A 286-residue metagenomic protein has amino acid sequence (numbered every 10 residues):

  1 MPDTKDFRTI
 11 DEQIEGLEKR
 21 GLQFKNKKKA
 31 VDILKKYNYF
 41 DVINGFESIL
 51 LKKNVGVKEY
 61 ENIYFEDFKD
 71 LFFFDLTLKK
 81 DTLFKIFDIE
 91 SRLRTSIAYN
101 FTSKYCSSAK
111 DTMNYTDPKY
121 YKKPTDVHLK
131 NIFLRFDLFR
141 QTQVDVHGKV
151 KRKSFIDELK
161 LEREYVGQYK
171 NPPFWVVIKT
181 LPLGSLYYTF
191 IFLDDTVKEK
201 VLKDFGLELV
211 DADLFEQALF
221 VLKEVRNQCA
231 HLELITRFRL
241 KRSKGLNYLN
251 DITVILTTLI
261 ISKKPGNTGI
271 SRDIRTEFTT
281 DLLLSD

Functional and structural regions predicted by a protein language model:
M1-D286: Amphipathic alpha-helical interface elements
